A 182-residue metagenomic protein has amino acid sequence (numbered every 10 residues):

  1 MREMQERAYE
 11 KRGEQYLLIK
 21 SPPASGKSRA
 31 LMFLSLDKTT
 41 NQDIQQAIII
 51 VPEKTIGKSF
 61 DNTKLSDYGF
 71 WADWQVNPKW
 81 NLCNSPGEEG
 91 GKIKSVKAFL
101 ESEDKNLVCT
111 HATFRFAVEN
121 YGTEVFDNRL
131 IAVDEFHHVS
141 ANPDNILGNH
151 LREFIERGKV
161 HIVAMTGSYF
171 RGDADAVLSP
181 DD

Functional and structural regions predicted by a protein language model:
M1-K20: Conserved pre-motif I regulatory segment
G13-I19, Q45-Q46, D104-K105: Pre-Walker A (Motif I) flank of P-loop NTPase domains
E14-L34: Walker A/P-loop
S28-F33, K38-T39, D43-Q75, T113: Conserved Walker A/P-loop ATP-binding site and its immediately adjacent core in helicase/helicase-like ATPase domains
G57-N62, F116-A117, A141, R171-A176: Switch/connector loops and helix/strand junctions flanking conserved nucleotide-binding motifs in nucleotide-processing
G69-V118: Inter-Walker segment of RecA-like/P-loop motor cores
A112-T113, G122-A164, S168-Y169: SF2 helicase catalytic motif II
H161, D173-D182: Interdomain helical connector at the RecA1-RecA2 junction of SF1/SF2 helicase-like NTPases
